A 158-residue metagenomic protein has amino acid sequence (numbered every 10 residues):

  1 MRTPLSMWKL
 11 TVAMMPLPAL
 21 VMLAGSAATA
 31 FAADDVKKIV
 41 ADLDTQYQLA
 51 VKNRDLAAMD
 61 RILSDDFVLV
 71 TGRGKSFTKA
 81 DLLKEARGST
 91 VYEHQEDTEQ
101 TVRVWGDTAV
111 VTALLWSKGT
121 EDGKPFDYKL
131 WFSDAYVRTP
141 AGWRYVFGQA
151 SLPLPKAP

Functional and structural regions predicted by a protein language model:
M1, A13-M15, A150: Compositionally biased, intrinsically disordered/low-complexity regions enriched for serine, proline and threonine
M1-K9: N-terminal secretory signal peptides that target proteins for export/translocation
L5, L17-A19, L154-K156: Generic low-complexity segments that are intrinsically disordered, proline-rich and/or Lys/Arg-biased
T11-A27: Bacterial N-terminal signal peptides
M22, F31-P158: A beta-strand edge to alpha-helix "cap/lid" segment located at domain peripheries
